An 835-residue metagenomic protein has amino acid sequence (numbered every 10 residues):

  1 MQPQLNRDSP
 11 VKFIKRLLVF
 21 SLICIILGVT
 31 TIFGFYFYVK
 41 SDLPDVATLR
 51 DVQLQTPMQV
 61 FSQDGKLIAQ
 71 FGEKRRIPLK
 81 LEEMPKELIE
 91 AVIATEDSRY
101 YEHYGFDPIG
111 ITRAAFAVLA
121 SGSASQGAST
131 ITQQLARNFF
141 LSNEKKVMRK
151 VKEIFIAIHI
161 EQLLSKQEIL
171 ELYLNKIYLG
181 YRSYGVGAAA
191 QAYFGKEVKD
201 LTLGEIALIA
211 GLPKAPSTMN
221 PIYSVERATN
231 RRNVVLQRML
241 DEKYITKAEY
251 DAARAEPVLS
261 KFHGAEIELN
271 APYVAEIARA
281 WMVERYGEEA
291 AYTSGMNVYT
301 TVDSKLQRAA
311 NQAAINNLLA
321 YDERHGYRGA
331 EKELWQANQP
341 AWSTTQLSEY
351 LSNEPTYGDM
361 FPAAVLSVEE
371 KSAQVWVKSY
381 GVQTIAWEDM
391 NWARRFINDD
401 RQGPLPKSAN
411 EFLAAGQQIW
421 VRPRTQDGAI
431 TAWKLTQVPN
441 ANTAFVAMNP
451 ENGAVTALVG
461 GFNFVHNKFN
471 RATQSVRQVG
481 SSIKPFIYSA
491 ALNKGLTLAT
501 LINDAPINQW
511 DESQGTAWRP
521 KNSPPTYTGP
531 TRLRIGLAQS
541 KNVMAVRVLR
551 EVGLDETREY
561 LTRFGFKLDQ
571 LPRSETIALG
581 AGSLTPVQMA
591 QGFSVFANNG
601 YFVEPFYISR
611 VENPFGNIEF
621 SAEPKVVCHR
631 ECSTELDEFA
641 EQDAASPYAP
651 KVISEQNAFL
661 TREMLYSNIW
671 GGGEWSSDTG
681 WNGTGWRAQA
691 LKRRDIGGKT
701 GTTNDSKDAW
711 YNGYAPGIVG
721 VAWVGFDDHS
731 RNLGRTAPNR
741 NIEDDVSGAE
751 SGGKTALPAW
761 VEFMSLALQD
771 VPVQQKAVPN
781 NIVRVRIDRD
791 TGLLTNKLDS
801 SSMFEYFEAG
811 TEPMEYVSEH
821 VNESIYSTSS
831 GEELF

Functional and structural regions predicted by a protein language model:
M1-F61, R99, V118-L119: N-terminal type II signal-anchor transmembrane helix that functions as the membrane-insertion/stop-transfer segment
I32, S123-S379, T562-R563, K567-L568 (+2 more regions): Non-catalytic, structured segments within soluble enzyme domains
I77-E82, D399-N410, V438-T443, H466-F486 (+2 more regions): Short active-site loop at a secondary-structure junction that contains or immediately precedes the catalytic residue(s)
V92-I93, M239, A310, E370 (+7 more regions): Active-site SXXK
Y101-I111, Y184-G187, T246-Y250, F469 (+3 more regions): Short, well-structured active-site flanking segments
A120-K145, K199, E266-I267, E451 (+3 more regions): Conserved catalytic neighborhood of penicillin-recognizing serine enzymes
T300, S304-Q307, N311-A313, W342-Q346 (+8 more regions): A penicillin-recognizing enzyme superfamily signal
A517-K521, G553-Q591: Mid-domain, small-residue-enriched loop/turn segments at the edges of structured enzyme/sensor domains
